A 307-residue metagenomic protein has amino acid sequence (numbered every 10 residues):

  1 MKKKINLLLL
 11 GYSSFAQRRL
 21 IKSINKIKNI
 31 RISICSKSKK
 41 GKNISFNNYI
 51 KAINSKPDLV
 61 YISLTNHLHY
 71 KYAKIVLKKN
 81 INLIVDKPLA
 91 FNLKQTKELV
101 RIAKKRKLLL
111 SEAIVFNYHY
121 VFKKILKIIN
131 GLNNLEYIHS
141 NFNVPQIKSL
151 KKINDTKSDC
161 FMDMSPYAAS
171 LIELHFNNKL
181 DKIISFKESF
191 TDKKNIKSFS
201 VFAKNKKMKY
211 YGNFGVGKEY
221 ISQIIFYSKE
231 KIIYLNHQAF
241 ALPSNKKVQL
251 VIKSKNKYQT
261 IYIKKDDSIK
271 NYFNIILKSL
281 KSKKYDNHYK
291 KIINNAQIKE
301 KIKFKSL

Functional and structural regions predicted by a protein language model:
M1, A169-L242, F273-L280: Contiguous beta-strand/loop segments that form the cofactor/metal-binding neighborhood of enzyme cores
M1, L9-L10, L59-Y61, I261 (+1 more regions): C-terminal helix-rich "cap/oligomerization" subdomain common to oxidoreductases
M1-K42, L277, E300: N-terminal Rossmann-like dinucleotide-binding module
K3, H67, F91-S149: A contiguous active-site-proximal alpha/beta segment in oxidoreductase catalytic domains
F15, P243, T260-N274, N287: Active-site loop of classical SDR/Rossmann-like NAD(P)-dependent oxidoreductases, centered on the catalytic Tyr-X3-Lys
R19, A113-Y120, S149-L180: Mid-domain beta-loop-alpha active-site segment that forms a flexible, acidic cofactor/metal-binding surface
I44-I102: Beta-loop-alpha module in the N-terminal Rossmann-like domain of NAD(P)-dependent dehydrogenases, especially those
V85, L110-E112, L235: Hydrophobic residues in well-ordered beta-strands that form the structural core
